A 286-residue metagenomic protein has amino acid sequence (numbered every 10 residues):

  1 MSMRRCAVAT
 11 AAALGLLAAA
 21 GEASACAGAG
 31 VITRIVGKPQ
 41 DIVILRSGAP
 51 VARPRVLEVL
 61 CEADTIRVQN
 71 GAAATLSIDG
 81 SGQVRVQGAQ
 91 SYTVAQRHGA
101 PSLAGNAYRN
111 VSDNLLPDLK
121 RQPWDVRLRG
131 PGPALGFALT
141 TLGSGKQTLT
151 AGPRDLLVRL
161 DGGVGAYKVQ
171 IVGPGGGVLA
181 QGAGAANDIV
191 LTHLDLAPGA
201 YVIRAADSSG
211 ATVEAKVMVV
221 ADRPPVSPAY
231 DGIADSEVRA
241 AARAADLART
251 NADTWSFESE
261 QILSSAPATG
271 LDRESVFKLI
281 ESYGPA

Functional and structural regions predicted by a protein language model:
A18-E22: N-terminal signal peptide c-region/cleavage motif recognized by signal peptidases
A25-L156, A229: Flexible, surface-exposed loop/linker segments and immediately adjacent secondary-structure boundaries
A104-K120, P228-S264: Compositionally biased low-complexity segments at domain edges in trafficked proteins and select soluble regulators
D161-G165: Short glycine/proline-centered coil/turn motifs in the loop regions of extracellular beta-sandwich domains
V178-A186: Short beta-strand segments within Ig-like beta-sandwich modules, predominantly Fibronectin type-III
T192-A200: Surface-exposed, short loops/turns at beta-strand junctions within beta-sandwich domains
A205-D207: Conserved structural position at the C-terminal beta-strand of extracellular beta-sandwich adhesion modules
A211-D222: Edge beta-strands of extracellular beta-sandwich domains
